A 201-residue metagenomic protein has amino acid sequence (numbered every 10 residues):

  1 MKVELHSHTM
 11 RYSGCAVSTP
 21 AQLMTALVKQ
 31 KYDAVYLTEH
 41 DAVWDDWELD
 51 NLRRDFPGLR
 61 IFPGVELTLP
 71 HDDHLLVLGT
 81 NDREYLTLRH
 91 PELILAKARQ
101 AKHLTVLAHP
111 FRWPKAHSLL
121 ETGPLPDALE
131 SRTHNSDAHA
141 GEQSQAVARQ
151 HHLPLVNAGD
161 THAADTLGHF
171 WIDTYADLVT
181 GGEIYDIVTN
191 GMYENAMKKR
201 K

Functional and structural regions predicted by a protein language model:
M1, K31-A34, P57-I61, A101-L104 (+2 more regions): Short, well-ordered coil/turn segments that N-cap beta-strands
M1-L5, T9, S13, A21-T25 (+2 more regions): Charged catalytic cores and adjacent phosphate/nucleic-acid-binding surfaces used for phosphate/nucleic-acid chemistry
K2, V28, D50-R54, H90-V106 (+1 more regions): Surface-exposed amphipathic alpha-helices with a cationic face
E4, H8, T25-W44, L104-V106: Divalent metal-dependent hydrolysis catalytic cores, especially in the metallo-beta-lactamase
S13-S18, W44-D55, L119, G168-H169: Metal-dependent catalytic neighborhoods of phosphoester/phosphodiester hydrolases
V17, A42-V43, H71, N81-L119: Divalent metal-binding pocket/active-site signature
W44-F62, H151-V156: Short acidic, glycine/proline-enriched helix-loop-strand junctions
F62-L69: A short, structured active-site edge motif that brings together acidic residues
